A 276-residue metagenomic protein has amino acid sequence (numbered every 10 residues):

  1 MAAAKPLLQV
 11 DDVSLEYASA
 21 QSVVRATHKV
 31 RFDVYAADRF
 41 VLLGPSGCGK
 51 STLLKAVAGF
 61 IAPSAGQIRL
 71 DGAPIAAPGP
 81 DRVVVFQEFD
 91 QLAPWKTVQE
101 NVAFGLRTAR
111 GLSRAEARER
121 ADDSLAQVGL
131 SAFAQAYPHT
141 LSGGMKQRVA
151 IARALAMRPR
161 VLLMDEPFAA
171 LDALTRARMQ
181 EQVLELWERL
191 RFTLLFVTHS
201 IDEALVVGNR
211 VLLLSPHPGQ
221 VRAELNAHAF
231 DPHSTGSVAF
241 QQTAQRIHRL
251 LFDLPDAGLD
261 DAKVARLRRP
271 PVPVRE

Functional and structural regions predicted by a protein language model:
A58: Helix-to-loop junction immediately C-terminal to a conserved catalytic motif
G66-P78: Conserved ABC transporter NBD signature motif
W95-F104: Short coil-to-helix segment of the ABC ATPase nucleotide-binding domain corresponding to the Q-loop/switch region
R114-F133, E185: Conserved ABC ATPase "signature" region
Y137-L141, M145: Conserved ABC ATPase signature
I151: Hydrophobic anchor residue at the start of the ABC signature
A156-R160: A short, proline-enriched helix->beta-strand linker immediately N-terminal to the Walker B motif in ABC-type P-loop
